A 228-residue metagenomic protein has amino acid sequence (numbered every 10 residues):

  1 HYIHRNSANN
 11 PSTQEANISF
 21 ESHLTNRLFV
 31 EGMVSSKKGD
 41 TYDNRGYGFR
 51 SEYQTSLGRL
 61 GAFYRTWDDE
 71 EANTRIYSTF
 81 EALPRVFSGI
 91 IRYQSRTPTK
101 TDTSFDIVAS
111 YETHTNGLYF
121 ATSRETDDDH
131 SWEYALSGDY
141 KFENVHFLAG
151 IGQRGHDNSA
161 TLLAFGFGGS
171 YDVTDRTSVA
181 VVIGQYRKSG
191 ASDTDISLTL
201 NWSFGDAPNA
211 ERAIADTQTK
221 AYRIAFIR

Functional and structural regions predicted by a protein language model:
H1, S7-N9, F29, G39-D40 (+5 more regions): Flexible, glycine-rich linker and terminal segments associated with outer-membrane beta-barrel/transport systems
H1-Q54: Transmembrane beta-barrel domains of Gram-negative outer membranes and organellar outer membranes
A16, R45-Y47, T74, F105 (+1 more regions): Leucine-rich repeat
